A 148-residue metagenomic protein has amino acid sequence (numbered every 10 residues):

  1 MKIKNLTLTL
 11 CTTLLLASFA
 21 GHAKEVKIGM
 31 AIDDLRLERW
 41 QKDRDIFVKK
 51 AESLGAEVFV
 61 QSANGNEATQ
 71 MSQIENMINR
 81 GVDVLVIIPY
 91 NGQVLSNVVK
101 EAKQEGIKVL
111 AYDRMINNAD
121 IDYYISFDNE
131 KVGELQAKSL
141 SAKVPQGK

Functional and structural regions predicted by a protein language model:
K2-N5, F19, A23-K148: A residue-level marker of the well-folded mature domains of exported/periplasmic proteins
T9-S18: Bacterial N-terminal signal peptides
